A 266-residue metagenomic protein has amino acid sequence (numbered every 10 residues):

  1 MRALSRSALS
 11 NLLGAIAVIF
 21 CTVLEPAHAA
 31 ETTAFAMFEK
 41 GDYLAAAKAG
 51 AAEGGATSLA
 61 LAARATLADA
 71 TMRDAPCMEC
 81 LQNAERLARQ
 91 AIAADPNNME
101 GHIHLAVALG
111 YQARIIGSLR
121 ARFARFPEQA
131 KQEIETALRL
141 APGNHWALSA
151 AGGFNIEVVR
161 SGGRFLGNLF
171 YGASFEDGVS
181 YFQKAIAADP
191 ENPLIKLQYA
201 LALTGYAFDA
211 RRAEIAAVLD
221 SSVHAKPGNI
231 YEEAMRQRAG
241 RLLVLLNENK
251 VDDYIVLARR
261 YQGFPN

Functional and structural regions predicted by a protein language model:
M1-L9: N-terminal secretory signal peptides that target proteins for export/translocation
S10-V23: Bacterial N-terminal signal peptides
E25-T71: N-terminal leader/linker segments that initiate helical-solenoid repeat arrays
A36-M37, R64-A94, V107-G143, G153-A188 (+4 more regions): Short coil/linker segments at helix-helix boundaries
G55-T57, N98, N144, N192 (+1 more regions): Residue-level recognition of tetratricopeptide repeat
A62-T71, S149, G153-I156, Q198-Y206 (+1 more regions): TPR/TPR-like alpha-solenoid helical repeat scaffolds
P193, A213-A216, S221-N266: Terminal, low-structured helical/coil segments at or just beyond the last alpha-helical repeat
